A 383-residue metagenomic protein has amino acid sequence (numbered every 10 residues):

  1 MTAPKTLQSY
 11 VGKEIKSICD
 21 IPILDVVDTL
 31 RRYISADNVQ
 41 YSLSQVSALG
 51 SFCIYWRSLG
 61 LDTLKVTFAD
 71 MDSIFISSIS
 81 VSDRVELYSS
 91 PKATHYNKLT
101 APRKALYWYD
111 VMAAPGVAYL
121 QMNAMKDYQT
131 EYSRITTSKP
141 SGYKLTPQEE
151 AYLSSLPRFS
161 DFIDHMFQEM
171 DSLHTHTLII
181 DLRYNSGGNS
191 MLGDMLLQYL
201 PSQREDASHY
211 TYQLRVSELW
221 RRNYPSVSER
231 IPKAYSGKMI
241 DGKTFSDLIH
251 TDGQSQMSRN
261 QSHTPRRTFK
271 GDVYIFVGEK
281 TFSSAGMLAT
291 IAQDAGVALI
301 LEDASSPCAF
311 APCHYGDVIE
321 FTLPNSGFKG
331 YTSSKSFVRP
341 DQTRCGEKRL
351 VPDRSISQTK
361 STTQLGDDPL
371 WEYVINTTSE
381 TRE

Functional and structural regions predicted by a protein language model:
M1-I179, Y184-S186, S190-Q213, W220-E229 (+6 more regions): Flexible, low-complexity junctional segments that flank or bridge functional domains
A101-L106, Q256-S262: Alpha-helical scaffolding within the catalytic cores of extracellular/periplasmic polymer-degrading hydrolases
Y152, M239-Q254, K329-R349: Extended, charge-rich low-complexity interaction segments
L200-P201, S255-M257: Cysteine protease catalytic core and zymogen-processing segment of caspase-like enzymes
L214-G253: Low-complexity, serine/threonine/proline-enriched polar segments
Q261-F276: Short, conserved helix/loop micro-motifs enriched in His/Cys and acidic residues
D272-A309: Extended C-terminal subregions enriched in glycine
